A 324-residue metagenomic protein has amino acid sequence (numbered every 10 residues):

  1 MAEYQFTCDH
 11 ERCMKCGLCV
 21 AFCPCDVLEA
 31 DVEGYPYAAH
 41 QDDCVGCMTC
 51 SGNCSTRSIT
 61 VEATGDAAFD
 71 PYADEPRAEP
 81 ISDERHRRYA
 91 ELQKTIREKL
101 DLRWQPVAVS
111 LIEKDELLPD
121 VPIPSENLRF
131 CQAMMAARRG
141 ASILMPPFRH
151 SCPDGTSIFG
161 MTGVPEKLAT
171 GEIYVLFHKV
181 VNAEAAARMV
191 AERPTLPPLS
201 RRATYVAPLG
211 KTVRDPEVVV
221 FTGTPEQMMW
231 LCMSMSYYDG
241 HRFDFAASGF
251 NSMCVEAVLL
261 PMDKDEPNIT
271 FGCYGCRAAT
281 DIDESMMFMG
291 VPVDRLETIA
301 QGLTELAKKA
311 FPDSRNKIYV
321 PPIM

Functional and structural regions predicted by a protein language model:
M1-Y4: A detector for short, charged/polar N-terminal pre-domain segments
E11-R12, F22, D43, N53: Short pre-active-site segment immediately N-terminal to redox-active cysteine/selenocysteine motifs in thiol-based
L18-Y35, T49-D66: Iron-sulfur cluster-binding cysteine motifs and their immediate structural context in ferredoxin-like electron-transfer
V32-C44: Short linker/helix segments within small regulatory modules
G65-D74: Short, intrinsically disordered terminal segments enriched in charged and Pro/Gly residues
P76-K94: Cys/His-rich short segments
Q93-M324: Acidic, serine/proline-rich low-complexity intrinsically disordered regions
